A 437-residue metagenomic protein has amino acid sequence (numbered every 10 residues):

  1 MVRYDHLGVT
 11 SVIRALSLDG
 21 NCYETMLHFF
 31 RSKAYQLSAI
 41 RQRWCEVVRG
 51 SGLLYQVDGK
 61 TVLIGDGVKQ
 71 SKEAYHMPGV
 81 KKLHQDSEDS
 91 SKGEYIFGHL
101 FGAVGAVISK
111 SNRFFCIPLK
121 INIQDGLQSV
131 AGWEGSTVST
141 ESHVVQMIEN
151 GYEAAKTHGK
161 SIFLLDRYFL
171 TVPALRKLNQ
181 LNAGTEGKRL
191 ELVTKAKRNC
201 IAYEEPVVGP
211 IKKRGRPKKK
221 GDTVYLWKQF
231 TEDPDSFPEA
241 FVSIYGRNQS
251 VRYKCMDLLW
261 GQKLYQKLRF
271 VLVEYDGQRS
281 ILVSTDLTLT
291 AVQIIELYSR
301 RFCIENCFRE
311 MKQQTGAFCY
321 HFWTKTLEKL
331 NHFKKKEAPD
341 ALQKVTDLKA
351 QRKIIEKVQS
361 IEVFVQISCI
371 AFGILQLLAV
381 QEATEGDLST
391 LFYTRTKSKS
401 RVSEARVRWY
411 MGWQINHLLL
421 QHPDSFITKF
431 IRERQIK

Functional and structural regions predicted by a protein language model:
M1, A15, F29-L37, D89 (+3 more regions): Short secondary-structure transition/capping motifs
M1-R31, L37, R43: Gly/serine-rich nucleotide phosphate-binding loop at the start of the catalytic core of nucleotide/ADP-ribose-handling
V2-D5, S17-N21, A34, K72 (+3 more regions): Short alpha-helix boundary/capping elements
G8, C22, W44, G59-I64 (+3 more regions): Generic hydrophobic, aliphatic-rich segments that mediate packing or membrane embedding
G8, C22-T25, A39, R43 (+6 more regions): Exposed alpha-helical structural elements
G8, I13-N21, G105-Q128, L259-L264: Glycine/proline-rich, flexible active-site/cofactor-binding loop segments that harbor closely spaced acidic
S32-D125: Active-site-proximal, Lys/Arg-enriched surface segment that forms a nucleic-acid-binding/basic interface patch
G59, H76, C116-K437: Single, function-defining residue in the core of a domain
